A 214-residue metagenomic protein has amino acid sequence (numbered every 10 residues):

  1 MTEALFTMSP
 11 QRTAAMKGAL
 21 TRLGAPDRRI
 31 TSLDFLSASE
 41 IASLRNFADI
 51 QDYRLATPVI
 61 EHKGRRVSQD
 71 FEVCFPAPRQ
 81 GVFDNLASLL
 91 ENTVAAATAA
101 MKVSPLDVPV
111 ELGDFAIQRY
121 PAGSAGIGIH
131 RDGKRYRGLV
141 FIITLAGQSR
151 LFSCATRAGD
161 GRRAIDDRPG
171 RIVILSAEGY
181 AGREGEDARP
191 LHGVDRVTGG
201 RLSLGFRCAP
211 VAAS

Functional and structural regions predicted by a protein language model:
E3-S104: Non-heme Fe(II)/2-oxoglutarate
T21-L23, D107, G133, I142 (+2 more regions): A general structural signal for short secondary-structure junctions and capping/turn motifs
P26, Y136-R137, R168-P169: Short, well-ordered loop/turn elements at secondary-structure boundaries
R29, D114, R201-S203: A residue-level signal for beta-strand positions that form part of recognition/binding surfaces within mature
F35-L36, Q118-Y120, A146, S176 (+2 more regions): Structured loops at beta-to-helix junctions and adjacent beta-edge loops in soluble globular domains
R65-R150: Conserved double-stranded beta-helix
C154-S214: Catalytic core of Fe(II)/2-oxoglutarate
